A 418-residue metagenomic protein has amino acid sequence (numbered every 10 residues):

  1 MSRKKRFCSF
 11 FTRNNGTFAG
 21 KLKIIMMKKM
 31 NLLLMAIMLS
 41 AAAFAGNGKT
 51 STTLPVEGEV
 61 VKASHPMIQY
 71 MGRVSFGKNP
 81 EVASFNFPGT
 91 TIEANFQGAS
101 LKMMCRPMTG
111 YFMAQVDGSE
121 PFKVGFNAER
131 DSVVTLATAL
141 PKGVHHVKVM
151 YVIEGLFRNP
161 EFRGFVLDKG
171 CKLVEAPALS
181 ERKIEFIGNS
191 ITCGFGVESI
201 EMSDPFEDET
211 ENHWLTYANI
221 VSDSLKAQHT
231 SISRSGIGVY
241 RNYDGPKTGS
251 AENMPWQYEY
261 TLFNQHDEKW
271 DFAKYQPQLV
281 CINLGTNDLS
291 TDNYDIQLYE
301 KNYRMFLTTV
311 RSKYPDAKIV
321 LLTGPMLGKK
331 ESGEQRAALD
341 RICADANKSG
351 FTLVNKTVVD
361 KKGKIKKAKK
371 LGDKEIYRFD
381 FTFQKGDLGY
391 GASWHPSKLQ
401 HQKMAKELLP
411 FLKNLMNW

Functional and structural regions predicted by a protein language model:
C8-S9, T17-T53: Bacterial Sec-dependent N-terminal signal peptides
L22, A45-I187, I191-H213: N-terminal secretory targeting modules
G89, L156-R158, V197, S203-K301 (+2 more regions): Conserved SGNH/GDSL esterase-like catalytic core that processes O-acyl groups on lipids and polysaccharides
L179, Y275, S312-Y314: Short, conserved loop/helix-junction motifs that constitute active-site signature segments in enzyme catalytic cores
K183-I187, T192, H229-S233, Q278-N283 (+2 more regions): Structural recognition of the beta-strand scaffold that forms the well-ordered cores of secreted hydrolase catalytic
T192, K226, T230, G285 (+4 more regions): Sec-exported extracytoplasmic/periplasmic mature domains
G249, P325-W418: Catalytic His-Asp segment of secreted/periplasmic serine-dependent ester chemistry enzymes
Y294-V320: Glycoside hydrolase catalytic-domain groove-lining segments
